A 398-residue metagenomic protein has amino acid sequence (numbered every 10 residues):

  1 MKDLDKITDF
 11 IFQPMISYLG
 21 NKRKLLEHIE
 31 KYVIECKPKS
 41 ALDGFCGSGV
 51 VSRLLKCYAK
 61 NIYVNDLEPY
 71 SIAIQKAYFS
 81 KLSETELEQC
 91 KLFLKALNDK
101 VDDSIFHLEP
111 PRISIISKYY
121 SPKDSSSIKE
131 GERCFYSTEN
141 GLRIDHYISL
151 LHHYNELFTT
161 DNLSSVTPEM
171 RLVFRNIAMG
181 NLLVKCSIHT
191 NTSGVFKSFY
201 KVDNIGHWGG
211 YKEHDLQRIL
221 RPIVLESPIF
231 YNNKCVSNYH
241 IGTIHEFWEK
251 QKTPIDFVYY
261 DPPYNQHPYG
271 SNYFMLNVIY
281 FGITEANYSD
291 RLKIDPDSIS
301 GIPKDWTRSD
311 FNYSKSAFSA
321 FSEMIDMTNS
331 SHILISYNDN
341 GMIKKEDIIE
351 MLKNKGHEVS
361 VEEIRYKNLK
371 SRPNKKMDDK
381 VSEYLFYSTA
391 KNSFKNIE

Functional and structural regions predicted by a protein language model:
M1-F45, V50-C57, A73-I74, K81: S-adenosyl-L-methionine
K6, L26, K31, I128-Y273 (+1 more regions): SAM-dependent nucleic-acid methyltransferase catalytic core
I29, L42-L55, V64-P69, T253-N272 (+1 more regions): Conserved proline-anchored active-site loop of SAM-dependent methyltransferases that bridges a beta-strand
K39, K60, I255-D256, S331: Conserved acidic residues
A77-Y136: Conserved phosphoryl-transfer catalytic core
P268-S319: Flexible internal linker/loop segments at domain or repeat junctions
P303-G356, I364: Conserved Class I SAM-dependent methyltransferase catalytic core
K345-I349, K355-I397: Class I S-adenosyl-L-methionine
